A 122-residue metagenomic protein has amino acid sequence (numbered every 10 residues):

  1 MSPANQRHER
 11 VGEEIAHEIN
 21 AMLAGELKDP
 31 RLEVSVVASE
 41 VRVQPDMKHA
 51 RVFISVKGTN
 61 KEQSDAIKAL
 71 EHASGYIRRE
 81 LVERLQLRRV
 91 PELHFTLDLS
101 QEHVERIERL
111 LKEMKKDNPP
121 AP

Functional and structural regions predicted by a protein language model:
M1-H49, S55-P122: Charge-rich, low-complexity N-terminal segments
